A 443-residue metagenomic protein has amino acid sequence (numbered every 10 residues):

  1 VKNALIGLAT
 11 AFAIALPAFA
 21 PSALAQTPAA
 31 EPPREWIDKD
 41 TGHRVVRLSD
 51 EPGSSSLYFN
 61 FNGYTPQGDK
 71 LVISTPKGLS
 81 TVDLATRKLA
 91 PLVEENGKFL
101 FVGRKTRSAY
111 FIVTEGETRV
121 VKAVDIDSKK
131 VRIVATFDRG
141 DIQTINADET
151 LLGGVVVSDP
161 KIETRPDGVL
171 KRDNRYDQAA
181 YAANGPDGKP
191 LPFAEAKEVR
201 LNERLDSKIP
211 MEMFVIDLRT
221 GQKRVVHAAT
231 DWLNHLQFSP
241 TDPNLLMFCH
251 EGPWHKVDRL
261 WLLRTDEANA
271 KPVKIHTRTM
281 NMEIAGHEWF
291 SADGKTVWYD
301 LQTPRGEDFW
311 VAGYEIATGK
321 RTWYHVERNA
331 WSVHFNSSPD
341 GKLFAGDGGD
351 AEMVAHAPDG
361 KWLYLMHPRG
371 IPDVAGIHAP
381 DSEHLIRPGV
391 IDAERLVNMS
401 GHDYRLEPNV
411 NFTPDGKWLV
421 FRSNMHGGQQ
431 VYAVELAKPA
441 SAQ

Functional and structural regions predicted by a protein language model:
Q26-P33, D40, R44-K77, L236: Beta-strand-rich domains and repeat architectures in extracellular enzymes and scaffolds, especially beta-propellers
Q26-V46, N202-F214, P380-R387: Blade/loop signatures of beta-propeller domains
Y58-N60, P76-K122, T136-R139: Blade-loop segments of beta-propeller domains
F61-K70, F99-S108, Q143-V156, Q237-L245 (+3 more regions): Blade-terminus and WD-like Trp-Asp/Gly-His loop motifs, strongest in beta-propeller folds
G78-S80, E117-A123, K161-D167, K208-F214 (+5 more regions): Structural motif
N96-K98, I112-E212, V225-A228: Asp-box/WD-like beta-propeller blade repeats and closely related beta-sheet repeat scaffolds
K295-W310, H325-I391: Loop/turn-rich, solvent-exposed surfaces of beta-rich toroidal or solenoidal domains
L406-Q443: Blade-level signature of beta-propeller repeat domains, shared across WD40, Kelch, NHL, RCC1 and BNR/Asp-box propellers
